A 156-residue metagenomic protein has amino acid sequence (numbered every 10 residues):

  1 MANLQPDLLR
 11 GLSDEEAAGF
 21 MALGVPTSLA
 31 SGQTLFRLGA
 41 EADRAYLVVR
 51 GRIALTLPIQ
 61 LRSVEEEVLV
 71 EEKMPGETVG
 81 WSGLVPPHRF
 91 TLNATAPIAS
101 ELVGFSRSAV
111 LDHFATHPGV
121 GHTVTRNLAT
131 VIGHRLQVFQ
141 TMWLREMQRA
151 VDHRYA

Functional and structural regions predicted by a protein language model:
M1-A156: Cytosolic regulatory regions built on CNB/CRP/Popeye-like sensor folds
